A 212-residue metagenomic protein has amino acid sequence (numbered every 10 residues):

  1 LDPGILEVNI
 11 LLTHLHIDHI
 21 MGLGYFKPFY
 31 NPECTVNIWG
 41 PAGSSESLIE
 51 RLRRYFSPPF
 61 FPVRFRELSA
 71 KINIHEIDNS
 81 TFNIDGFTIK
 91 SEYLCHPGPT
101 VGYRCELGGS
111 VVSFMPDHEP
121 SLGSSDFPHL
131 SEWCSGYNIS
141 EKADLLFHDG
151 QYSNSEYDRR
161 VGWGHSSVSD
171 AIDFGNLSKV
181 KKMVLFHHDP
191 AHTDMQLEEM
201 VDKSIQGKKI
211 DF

Functional and structural regions predicted by a protein language model:
L1-P116, S121-S124, Y137, D194-F212: Binuclear metal-dependent hydrolase catalytic cores
S121-I210: Cap/insert and terminal regions of metallo-dependent hydrolase folds
